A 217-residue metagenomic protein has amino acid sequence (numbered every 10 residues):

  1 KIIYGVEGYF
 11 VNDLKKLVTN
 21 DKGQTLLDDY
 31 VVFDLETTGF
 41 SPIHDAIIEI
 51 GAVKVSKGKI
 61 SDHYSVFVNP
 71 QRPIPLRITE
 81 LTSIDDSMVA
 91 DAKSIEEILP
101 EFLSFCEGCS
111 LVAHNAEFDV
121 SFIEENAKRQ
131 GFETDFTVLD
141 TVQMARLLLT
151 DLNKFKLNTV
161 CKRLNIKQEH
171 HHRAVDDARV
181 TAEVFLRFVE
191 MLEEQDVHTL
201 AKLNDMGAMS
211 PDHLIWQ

Functional and structural regions predicted by a protein language model:
K1-F33, A116, A127, F132 (+2 more regions): Phosphodiester-processing cores and adjacent nucleic acid-binding clamps
L26-F136, T150-H172, H213-W216: Conserved non-catalytic scaffold segment of RNase H-like nuclease domains
T37-G39, Q143, V180: Short, glycine/acidic-enriched loop or turn micro-motifs at the edges of active sites
T137-D140, T199-A201: Beta-strand segments within the central parallel beta-sheet cores of soluble alpha/beta enzyme folds
D151, L164, V184-M191: Change "in soluble alpha/beta enzymes" to "in soluble alpha/beta proteins
R173-L186: Acidic, divalent-metal-coordinating active-site segment for phosphoryl/phosphodiester hydrolysis, typified by short
L186-Q217: Acidic two-metal-ion nuclease catalytic site recognized across multiple nuclease folds, prominently DnaQ/RNase D-T
